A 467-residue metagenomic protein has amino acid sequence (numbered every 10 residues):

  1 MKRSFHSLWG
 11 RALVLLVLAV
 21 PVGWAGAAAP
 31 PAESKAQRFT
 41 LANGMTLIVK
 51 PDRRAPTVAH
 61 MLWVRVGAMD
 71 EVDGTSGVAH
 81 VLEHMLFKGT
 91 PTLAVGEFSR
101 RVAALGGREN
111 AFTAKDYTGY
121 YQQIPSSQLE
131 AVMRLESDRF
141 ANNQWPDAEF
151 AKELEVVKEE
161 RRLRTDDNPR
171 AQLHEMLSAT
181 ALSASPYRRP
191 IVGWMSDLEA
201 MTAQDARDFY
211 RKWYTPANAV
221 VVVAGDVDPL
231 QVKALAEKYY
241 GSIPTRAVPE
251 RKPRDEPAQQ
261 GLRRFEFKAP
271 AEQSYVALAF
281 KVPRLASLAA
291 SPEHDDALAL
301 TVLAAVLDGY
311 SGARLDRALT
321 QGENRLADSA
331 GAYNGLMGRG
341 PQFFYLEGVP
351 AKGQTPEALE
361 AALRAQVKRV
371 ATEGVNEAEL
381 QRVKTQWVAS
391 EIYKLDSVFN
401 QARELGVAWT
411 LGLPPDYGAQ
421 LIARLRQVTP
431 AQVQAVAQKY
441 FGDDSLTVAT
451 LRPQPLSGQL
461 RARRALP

Functional and structural regions predicted by a protein language model:
M1-L8: N-terminal secretory signal peptides that target proteins for export/translocation
R11-G23: Bacterial N-terminal signal peptides
A25-A28, S34: Boundary at the C-terminal end of the N-terminal hydrophobic targeting segment
Q37-A42, F265-A269: Short acidic-hydrophobic surface loop/beta-edge motif
K50, R54-V81, V95-R139, P169-S196 (+5 more regions): M16 family metallopeptidases and their MPP-like homologs
V78-L86, L303: Active-site His/Glu-centered metal-binding helix of metallohydrolases
L154, Q204-Y239, S445: Non-catalytic, conformational "gating/processing" segments within enzyme and secreted inhibitor domains
R162, A179, V248-R314: His/Glu-based metal-binding/catalytic segments typifying zinc-dependent metallopeptidases
